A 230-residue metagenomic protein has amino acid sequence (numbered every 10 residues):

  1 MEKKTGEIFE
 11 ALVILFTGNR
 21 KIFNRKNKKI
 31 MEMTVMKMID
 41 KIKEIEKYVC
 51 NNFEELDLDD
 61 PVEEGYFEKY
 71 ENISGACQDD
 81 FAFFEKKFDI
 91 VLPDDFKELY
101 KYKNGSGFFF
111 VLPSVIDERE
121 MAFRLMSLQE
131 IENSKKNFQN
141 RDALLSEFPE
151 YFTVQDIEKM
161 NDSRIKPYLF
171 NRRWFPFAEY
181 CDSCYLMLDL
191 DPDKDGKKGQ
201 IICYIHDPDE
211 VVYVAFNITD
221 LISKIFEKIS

Functional and structural regions predicted by a protein language model:
E2-L15, I30: Positively charged N-terminal leader segments that act as targeting/secretion signals
F16-N19, E46-L56, I225, I229: Short, flexible helical or helix-coil boundary motifs
N19, N24-N27: Intrinsic-disorder-associated, low-complexity terminal segments enriched in Asp/Asn/His/Tyr and depleted of Lys/Arg
E32-E179: A surface-exposed partner-binding patch
N104-F110, C184-L186, V211: Short catalytic/ligand-binding loop motif for oxyanion handling, primarily in non-cytosolic enzymes, centered on
Y185-K194, I202-I205: Low-complexity, glycine/alanine/valine/leucine- and proline-rich hydrophobic stretches
I205-I225: A recognition module on extended beta-rich or small alphabeta surfaces enriched in W/G with H and D/E
